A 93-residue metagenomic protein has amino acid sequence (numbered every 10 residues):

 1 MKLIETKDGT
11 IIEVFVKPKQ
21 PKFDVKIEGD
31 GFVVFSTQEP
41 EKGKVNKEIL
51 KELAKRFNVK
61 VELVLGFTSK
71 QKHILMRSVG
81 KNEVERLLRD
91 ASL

Functional and structural regions predicted by a protein language model:
M1-K51, V59-T68, K72-L93: Contiguous, often N-terminal, cationic amphipathic patches that form binding interfaces
